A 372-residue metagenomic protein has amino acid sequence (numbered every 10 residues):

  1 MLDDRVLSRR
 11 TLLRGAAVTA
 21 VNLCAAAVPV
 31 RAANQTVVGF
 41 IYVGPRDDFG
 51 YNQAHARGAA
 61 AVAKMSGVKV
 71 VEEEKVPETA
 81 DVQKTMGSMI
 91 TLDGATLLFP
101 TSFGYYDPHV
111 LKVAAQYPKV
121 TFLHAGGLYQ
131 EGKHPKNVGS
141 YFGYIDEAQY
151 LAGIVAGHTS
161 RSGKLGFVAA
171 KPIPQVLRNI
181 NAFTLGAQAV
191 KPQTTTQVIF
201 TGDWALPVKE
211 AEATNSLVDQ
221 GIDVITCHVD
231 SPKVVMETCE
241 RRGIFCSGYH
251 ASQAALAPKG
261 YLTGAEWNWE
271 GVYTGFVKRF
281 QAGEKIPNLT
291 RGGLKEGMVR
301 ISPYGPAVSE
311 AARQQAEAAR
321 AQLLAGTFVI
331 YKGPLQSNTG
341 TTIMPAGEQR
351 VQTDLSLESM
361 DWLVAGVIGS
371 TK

Functional and structural regions predicted by a protein language model:
M1-R31: N-terminal secretory signal peptides
V37-G58, V62-M65, V71-V82, S102-F103 (+1 more regions): Extracytoplasmic "Venus flytrap"
A59, A148-V198, L289-E310: An alpha-beta-alpha
V70-M89, G202-V218: Structural motif
G94-F103, T121-A125, Q220-D230, S247-Y249: Periplasmic-binding protein-like
A115-F142, A251-K259: Flexible loop/hinge segments that line or gate small-molecule binding clefts
E131-G157, F167-P172, P258-G271: Short beta-strand elements at the ligand-binding edges of bilobed clamshell
A282-K372: Segments of small-molecule ligand-sensing domains
